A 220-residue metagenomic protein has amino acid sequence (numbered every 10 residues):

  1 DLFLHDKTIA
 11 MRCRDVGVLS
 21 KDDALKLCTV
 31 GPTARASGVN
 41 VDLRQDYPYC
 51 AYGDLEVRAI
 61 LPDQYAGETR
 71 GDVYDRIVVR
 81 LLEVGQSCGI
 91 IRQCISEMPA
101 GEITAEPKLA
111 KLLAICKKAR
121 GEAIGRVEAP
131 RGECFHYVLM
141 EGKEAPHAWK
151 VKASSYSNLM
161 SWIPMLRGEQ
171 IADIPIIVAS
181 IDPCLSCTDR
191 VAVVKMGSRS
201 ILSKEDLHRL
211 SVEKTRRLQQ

Functional and structural regions predicted by a protein language model:
D1-Q220: Active-site bordering "gate/hinge" segments that shape substrate access to catalytic or cofactor-binding pockets
